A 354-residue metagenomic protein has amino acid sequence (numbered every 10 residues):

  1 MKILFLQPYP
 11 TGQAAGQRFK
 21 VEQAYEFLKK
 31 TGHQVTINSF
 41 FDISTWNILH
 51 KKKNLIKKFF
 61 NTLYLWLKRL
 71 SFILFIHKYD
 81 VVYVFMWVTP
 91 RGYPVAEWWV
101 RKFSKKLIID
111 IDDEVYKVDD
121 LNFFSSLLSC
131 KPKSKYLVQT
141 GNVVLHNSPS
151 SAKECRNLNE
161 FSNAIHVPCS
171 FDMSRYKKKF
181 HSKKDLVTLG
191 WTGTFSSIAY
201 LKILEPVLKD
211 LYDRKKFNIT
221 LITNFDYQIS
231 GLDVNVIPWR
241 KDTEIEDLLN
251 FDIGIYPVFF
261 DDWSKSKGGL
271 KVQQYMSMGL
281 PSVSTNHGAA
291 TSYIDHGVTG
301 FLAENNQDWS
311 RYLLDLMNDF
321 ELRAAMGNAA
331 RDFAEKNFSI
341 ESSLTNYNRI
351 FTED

Functional and structural regions predicted by a protein language model:
M1-Q13, F40, W191: Nucleotide-activated donor-dependent transferases that construct or modify glycoconjugates
Y9, R18, V82-S104, L201: An aromatic- and histidine-rich active-site surface loop
G12-F27, I37, D172-K178, S182-N250: Conserved catalytic-core segment of nucleotide-activated headgroup transferases in glycan assembly
S39, V115-Y116, Q139-K177: Donor nucleotide-sugar binding/catalytic pocket of nucleotide-sugar-dependent glycosyltransferases
L67-Y79, R91-F103, I109, V115-Y116 (+1 more regions): Membrane-proximal helix-turn-helix segments that form the acceptor-binding/catalytic region of lipid-linked
A199, N235, D242-S277, S284-S292: Nucleotide-sugar-dependent
D295-Q307, D315-E321: Conserved acidic donor-binding segment of nucleotide-sugar-dependent glycosyltransferases
D315, L322-N337, S343-R349: A short, well-ordered alpha-helix in the C-terminal region of glycosyltransferases
